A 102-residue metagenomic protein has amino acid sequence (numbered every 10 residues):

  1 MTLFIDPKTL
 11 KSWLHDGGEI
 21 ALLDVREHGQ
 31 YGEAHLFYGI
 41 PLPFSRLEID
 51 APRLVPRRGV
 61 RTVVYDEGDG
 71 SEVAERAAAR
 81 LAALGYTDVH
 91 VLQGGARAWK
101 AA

Functional and structural regions predicted by a protein language model:
M1-A21, V25-A102: Rhodanese-like catalytic fold shared by cysteine-dependent sulfurtransferases and DSP/PTP-type phosphatases
